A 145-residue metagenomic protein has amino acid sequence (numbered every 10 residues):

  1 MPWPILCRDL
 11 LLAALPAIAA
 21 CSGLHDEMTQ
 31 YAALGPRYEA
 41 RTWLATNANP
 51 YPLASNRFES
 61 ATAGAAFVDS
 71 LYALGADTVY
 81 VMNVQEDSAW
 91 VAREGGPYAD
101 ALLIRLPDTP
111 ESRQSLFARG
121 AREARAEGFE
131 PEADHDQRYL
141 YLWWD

Functional and structural regions predicted by a protein language model:
M1, P36, H135-R138: Intrinsically disordered, low-complexity regions enriched in Ser/Pro/Gly/Gln/His and often acidic
M1-L10: Bacterial N-terminal signal peptides that target proteins for export
D9-I18: Sec-dependent N-terminal signal peptides
D26-T109: Extended, charge-biased low-complexity segments that typically form long amphipathic alpha-helices/coiled-coils
T109-F117: Short, conserved charged micro-motifs
A118-D145: Acidic, proline/glycine-rich low-complexity IDRs
